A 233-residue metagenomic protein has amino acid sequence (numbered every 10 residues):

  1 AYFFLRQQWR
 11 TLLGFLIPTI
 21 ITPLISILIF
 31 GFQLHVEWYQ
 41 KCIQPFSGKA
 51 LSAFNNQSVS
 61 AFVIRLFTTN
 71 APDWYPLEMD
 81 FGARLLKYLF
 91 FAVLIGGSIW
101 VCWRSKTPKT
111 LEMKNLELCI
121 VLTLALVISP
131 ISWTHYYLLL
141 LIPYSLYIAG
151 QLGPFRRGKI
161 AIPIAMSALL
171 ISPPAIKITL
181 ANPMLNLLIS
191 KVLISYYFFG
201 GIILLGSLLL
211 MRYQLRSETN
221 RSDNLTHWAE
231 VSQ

Functional and structural regions predicted by a protein language model:
F3-T134, E218-Q233: Primarily membrane-embedded glycan-assembly and transfer machineries that use lipid-linked glycans
L12, F46-S47, L141, S145 (+1 more regions): Amphipathic alpha-helical interaction segments
F15-L16, Q40, P76-L77, L141 (+1 more regions): Short alpha-helical "patches" and their helix-cap loops
F30, F81, L138, I142 (+1 more regions): Residue-level signal for alpha-helical context at structural boundaries
A125, L138, A168-L169: Residue-level detector of alpha-helical hydrophobic segments embedded in or interacting with membranes
T134-A149: Hydrophobic/aromatic-rich transmembrane helices and adjacent perimembrane loops
L146-Q233: Aromatic-enriched
